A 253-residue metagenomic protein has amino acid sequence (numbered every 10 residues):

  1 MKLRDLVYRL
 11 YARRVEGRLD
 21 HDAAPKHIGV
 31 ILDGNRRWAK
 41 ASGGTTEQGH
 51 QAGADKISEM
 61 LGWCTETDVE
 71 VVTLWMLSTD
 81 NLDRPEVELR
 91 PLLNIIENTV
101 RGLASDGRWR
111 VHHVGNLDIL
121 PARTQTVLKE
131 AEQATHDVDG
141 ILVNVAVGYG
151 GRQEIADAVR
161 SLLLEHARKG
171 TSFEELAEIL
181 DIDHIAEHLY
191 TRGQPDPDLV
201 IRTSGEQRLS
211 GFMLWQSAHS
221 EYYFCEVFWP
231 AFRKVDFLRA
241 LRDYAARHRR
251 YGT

Functional and structural regions predicted by a protein language model:
M1-T253: Flexible, compositionally biased loop and terminal segments
